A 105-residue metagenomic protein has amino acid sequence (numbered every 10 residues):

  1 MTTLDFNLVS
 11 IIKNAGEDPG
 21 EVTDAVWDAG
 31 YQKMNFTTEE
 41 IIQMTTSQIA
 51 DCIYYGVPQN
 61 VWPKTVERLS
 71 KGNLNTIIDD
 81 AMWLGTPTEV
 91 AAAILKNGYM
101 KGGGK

Functional and structural regions predicted by a protein language model:
T2-L4: A domain-level signal for the structural core that forms small-molecule/cofactor-binding pockets and catalytic centers
F6-K33, I41-G104: Short interaction-hotspot residues at assembly and binding interfaces
